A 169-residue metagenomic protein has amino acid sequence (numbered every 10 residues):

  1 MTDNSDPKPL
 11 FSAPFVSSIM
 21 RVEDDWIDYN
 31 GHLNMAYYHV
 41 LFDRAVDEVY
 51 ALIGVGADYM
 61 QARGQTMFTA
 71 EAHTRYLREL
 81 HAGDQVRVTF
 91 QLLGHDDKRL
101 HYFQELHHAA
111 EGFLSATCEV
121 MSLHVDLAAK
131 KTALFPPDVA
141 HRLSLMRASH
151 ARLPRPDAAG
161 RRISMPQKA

Functional and structural regions predicted by a protein language model:
M1-S18, L80-Q85, L92-A169: HotDog/MaoC-like acyl-thioester-processing domains
F15-H32, A36, V40-D43, R63: A positional/architectural concept
E23, L77, H108: Residue-level recognition of the GNAT/N-acetyltransferase active site
L33, M67-T69, S115: A broad, structural micro-motif
V49-L100: Hydrophobic beta-strand-centered segment that forms part of the acyl-chain substrate-binding groove
